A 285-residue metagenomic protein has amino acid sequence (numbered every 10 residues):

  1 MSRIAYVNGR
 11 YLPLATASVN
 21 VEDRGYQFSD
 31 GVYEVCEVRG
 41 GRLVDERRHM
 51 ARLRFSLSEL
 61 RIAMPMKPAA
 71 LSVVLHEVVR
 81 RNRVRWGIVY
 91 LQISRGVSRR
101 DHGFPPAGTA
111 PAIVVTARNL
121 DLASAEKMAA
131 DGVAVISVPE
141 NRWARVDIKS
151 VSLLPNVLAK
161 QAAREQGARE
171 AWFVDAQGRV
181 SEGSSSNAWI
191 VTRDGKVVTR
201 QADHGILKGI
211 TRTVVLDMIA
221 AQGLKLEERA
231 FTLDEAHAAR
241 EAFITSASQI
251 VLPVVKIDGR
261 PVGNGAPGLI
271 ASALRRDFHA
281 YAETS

Functional and structural regions predicted by a protein language model:
M1-W172, A176-R179, L207, L216-S285: Conserved alpha/beta cores of soluble small-molecule-handling proteins
W172, R179-A202, I206-K208: Glycine- and Gly-Pro-enriched alpha-helical subdomains that act as flexible, kink-prone "lid/hinge" or packing modules
T211-T213: Secondary-structure junction motif
